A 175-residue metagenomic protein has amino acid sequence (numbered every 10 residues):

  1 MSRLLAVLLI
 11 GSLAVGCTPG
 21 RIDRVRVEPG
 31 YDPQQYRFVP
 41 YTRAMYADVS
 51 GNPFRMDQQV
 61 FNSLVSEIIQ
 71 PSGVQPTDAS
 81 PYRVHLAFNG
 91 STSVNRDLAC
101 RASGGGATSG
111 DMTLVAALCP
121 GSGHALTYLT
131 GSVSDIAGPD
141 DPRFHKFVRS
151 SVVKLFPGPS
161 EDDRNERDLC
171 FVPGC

Functional and structural regions predicted by a protein language model:
M1-C17: Sec-dependent bacterial lipoprotein signal peptides
G16-E67: A structural "domain/chain start" motif
T18, A99-R101, L118-P120, L169-G174: Sequence contexts marking disulfide-bonded cysteines in secreted/extracellular proteins
S66, Q70, H124, V152-S160: Sec-exported extracytoplasmic/periplasmic mature domains
Q70-Y82: Short acidic low-complexity segments
P81-C119: Surface-exposed short loop/turn segments
S109-P142: Mature extracytoplasmic/lumenal regions of exported proteins
D135-C175: C-terminal/domain-edge helix-coil "capping" segments
